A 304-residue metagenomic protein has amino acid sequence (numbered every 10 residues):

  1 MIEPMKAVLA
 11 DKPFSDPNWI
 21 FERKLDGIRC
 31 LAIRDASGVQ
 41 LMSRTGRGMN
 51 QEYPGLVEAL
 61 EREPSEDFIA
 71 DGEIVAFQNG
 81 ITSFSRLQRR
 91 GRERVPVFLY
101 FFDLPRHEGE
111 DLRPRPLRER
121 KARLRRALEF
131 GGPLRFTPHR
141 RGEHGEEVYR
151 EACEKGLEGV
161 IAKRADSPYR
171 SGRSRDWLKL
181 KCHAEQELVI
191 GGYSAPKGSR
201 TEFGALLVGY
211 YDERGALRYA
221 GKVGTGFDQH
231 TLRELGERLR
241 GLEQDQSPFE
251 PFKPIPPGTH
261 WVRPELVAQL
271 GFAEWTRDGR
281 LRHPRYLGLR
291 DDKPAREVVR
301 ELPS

Functional and structural regions predicted by a protein language model:
M1-S304: Catalytic cores of nucleic-acid ligases and guanylyltransferases
